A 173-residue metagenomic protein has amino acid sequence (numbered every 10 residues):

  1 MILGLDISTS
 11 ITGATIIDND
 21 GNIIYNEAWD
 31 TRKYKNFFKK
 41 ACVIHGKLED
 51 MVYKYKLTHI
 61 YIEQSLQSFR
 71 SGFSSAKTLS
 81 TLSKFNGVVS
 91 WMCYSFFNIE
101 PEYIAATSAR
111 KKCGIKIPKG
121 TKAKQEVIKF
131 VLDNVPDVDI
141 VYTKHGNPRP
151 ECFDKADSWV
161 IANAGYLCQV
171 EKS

Functional and structural regions predicted by a protein language model:
M1-S173: Phosphate- and other anionic-substrate recognition elements at nucleic-acid/protein interfaces
